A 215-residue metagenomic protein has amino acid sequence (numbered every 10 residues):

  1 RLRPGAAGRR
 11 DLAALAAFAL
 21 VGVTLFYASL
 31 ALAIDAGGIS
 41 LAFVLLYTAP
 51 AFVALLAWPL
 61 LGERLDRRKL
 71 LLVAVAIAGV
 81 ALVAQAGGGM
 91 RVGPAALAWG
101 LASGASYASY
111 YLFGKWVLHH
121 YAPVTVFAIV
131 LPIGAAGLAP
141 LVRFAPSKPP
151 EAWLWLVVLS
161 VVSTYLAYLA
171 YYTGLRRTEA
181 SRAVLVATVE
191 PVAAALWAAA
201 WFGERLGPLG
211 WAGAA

Functional and structural regions predicted by a protein language model:
R1, V53-L55, P59, V73 (+3 more regions): Transmembrane alpha-helical segments that form core, pore/gating elements of small-molecule transporters/exporters
L2-S40, L46, V75, L82 (+1 more regions): Specific transmembrane alpha-helical segments of multi-pass solute transporters/efflux pumps, especially DMT/EamA
A7-A13, L70, Q85-S106, R143-V158 (+1 more regions): Juxtamembrane helix-entry segments on the extracytoplasmic side of multipass membrane proteins
A16, L56, L65-A86, L131-L138 (+3 more regions): Hydrophobic transmembrane alpha-helices of multi-pass small-molecule transport proteins
A19-T24, A28, P50-L55, A81 (+4 more regions): Hydrophobic/small/kink-forming positions within alpha-helical transmembrane segments of polytopic membrane proteins
V23, L41-T48, F113-A135, T164-A200: Helix-helix packing/entry segments at the starts of transmembrane helices
L25-D35, A81-M90, G134-K148, V192-G210: Hydrophobic alpha-helical transmembrane segments in multi-pass integral membrane proteins
A33, L45, P59-L65, V117 (+4 more regions): Hydrophobic/aromatic residues within transmembrane alpha-helices of multi-pass small-molecule transporters
